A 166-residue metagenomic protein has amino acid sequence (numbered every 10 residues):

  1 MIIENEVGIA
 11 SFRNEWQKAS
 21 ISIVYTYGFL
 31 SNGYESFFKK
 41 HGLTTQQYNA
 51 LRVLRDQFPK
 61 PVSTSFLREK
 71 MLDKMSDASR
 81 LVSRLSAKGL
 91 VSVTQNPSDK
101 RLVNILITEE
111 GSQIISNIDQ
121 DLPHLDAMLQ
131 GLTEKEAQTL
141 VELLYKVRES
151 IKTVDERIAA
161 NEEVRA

Functional and structural regions predicted by a protein language model:
M1-H41, K88-L90: N-terminal leader segment of winged-helix/HTH proteins
M1-S11, K135-A166: C-terminal regulatory/oligomerization modules of transcriptional regulators
S22, N49-V53, Q113, T139: Pre-recognition alpha-helix immediately N-terminal to the DNA-recognition helix within helix-turn-helix or winged-helix
L30, M71, I114-Q130, V147-I158: Alpha-helical linker/hinge and terminal dimerization helices associated with HTH transcriptional regulators
N32-K74: N-terminal helix-turn-helix DNA-binding core of bacterial DNA-binding proteins
S83-E142: Charged, amphipathic alpha-helical coiled-coil/dimerization segments
